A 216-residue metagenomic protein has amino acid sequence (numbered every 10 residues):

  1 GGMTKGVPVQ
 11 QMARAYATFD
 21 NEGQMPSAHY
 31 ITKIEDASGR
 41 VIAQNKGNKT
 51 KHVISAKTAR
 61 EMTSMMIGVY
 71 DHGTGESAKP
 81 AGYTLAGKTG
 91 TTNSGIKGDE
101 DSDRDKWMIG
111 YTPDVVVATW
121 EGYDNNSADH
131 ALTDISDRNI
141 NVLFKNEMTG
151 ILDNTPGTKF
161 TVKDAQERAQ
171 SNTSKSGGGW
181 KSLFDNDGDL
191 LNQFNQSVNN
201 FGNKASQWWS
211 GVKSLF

Functional and structural regions predicted by a protein language model:
K5-N172: A penicillin-recognizing enzyme superfamily signal
N172-F216: Composition-driven, intrinsically disordered low-complexity tracts enriched in small residues
